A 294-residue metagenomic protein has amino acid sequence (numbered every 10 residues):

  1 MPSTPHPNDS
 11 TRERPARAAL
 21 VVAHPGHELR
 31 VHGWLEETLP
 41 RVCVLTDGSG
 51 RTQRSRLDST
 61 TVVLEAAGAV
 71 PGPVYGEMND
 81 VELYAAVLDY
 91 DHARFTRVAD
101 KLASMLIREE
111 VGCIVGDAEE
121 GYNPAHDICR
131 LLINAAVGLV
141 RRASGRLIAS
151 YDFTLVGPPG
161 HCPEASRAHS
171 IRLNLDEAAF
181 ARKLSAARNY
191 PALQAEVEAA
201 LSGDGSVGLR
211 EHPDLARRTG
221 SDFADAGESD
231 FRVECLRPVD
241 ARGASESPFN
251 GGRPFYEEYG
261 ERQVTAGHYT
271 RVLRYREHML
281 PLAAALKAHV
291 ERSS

Functional and structural regions predicted by a protein language model:
M1-A19, R94-S294: Metal-dependent de-N-acetylase/amidase catalytic core
M1-E109, N134-G145: Active-site rim/loop-helix segments in enzyme catalytic domains that contact anionic ligands
